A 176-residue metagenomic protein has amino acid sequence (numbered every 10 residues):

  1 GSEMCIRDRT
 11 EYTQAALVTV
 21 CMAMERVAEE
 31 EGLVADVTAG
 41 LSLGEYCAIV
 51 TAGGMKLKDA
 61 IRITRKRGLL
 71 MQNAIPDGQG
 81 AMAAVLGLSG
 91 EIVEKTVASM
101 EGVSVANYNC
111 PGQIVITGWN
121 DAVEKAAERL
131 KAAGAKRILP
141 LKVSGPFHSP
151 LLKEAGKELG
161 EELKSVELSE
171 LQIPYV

Functional and structural regions predicted by a protein language model:
G1-I6: Short, small-residue-biased leader/transition segments that mark boundaries at the very start of proteins
R7-R9, E31, G44: Glycine/charged-rich beta-loop-alpha catalytic/anionic-binding loops adjacent to active sites
R7-V20, M24: Short, structured active-site "lid" loops
C21, G40, G44, K56: Gly/Ala-rich beta-loop-alpha elbow adjacent to hydrolase catalytic centers
M24-L33: Conserved acidic catalytic loop of the alpha/beta-hydrolase fold
A35-A39: Short beta-strand immediately N-terminal to the catalytic nucleophile in serine-hydrolase-like folds
C47-T51: Hydrolases whose catalytic domains are alpha/beta-hydrolase-1, hotdog thioesterase, or metallo-beta-lactamase-like
A52-V176: Alpha/beta catalytic cores of group-transfer enzymes, especially the acyltransferase/condensing modules of polyketide
